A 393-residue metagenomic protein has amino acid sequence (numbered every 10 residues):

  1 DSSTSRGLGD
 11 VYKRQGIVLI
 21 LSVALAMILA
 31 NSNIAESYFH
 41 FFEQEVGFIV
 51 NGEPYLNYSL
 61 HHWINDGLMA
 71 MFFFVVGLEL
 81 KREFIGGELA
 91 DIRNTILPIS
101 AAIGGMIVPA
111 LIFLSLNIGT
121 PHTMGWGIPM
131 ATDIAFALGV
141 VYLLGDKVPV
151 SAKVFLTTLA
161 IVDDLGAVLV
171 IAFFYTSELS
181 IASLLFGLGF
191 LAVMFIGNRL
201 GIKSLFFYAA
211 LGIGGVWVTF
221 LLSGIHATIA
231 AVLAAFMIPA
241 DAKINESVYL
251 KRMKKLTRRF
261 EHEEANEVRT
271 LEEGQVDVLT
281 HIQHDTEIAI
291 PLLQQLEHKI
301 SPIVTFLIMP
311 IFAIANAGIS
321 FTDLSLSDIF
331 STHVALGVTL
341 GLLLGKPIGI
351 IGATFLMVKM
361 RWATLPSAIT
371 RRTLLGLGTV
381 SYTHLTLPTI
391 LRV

Functional and structural regions predicted by a protein language model:
D1-G9, H384-V393: Single conserved hydrophobic/aromatic residue that forms the stacking wall/gate of nucleotide- or nucleobase-binding
L19-A30, F74, P109, F190-F195 (+3 more regions): Hydrophobic core segments of alpha-helical transmembrane domains in multi-pass membrane transport and ion-translocation
A30-H40, L78-L89, P109-G127: Transmembrane alpha-helix boundary signature
W63-F72, P121-A135, E178-L188: Structural signature of hydrophobic alpha-helical transmembrane segments
G77-A90, G139-V148, V193-K203, L356-T364: C-terminal ends of transmembrane helices
E83-L111, S180-G189, D323-I348, L375-G378: Entry/N-cap segments of selected transmembrane alpha helices and their immediately preceding amphipathic helices
V141-V248: Functional cores that coordinate and move charged inorganic groups
A209, A227-I369: Predominantly late transmembrane helices and immediately cytosolic-facing juxtamembrane segments
